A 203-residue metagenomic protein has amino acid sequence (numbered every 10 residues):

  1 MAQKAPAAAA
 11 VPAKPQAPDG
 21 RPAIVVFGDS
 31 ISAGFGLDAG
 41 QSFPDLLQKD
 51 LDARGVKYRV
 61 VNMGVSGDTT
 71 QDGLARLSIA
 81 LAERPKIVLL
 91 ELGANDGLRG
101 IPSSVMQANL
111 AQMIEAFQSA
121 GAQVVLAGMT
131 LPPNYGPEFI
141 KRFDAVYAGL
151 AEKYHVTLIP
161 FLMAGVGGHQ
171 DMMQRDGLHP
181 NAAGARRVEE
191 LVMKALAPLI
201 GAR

Functional and structural regions predicted by a protein language model:
A5-S66, R76-R84: Serine-esterase "nucleophile elbow" of acetyl-processing enzymes
I31-G34, D38, G64-D68, N95-G97 (+1 more regions): Short histidine/acidic/glycine/proline-rich micro-motifs that form metal- and phosphate-coordinating active-site loops
S42, T69, N181: Residue-level signal for threonine
V56, D72-R203: Alpha-helical cap/lid subdomain in secreted, periplasmic, or secretory-pathway luminal O-acyl-processing enzymes
